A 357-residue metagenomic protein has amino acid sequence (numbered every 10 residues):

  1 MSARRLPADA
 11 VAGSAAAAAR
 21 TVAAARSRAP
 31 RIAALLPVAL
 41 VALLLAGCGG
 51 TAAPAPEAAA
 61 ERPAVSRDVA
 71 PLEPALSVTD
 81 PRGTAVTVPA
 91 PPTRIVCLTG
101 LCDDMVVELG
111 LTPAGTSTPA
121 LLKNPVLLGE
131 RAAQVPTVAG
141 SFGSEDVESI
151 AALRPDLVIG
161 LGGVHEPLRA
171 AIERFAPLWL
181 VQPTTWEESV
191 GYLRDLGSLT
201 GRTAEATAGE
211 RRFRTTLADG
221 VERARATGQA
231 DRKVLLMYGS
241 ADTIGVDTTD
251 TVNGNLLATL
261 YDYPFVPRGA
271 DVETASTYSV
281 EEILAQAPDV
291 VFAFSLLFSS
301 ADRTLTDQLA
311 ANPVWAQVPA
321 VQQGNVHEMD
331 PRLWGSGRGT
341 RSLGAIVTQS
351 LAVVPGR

Functional and structural regions predicted by a protein language model:
S2-D9, G13-S14, A18-L101, E205-L236 (+3 more regions): Bacterial Sec-exported substrate-binding components of ABC uptake systems
P81-G83, V138-V147, A270-S279: Short helix-initiation/N-cap motifs at beta->coil->alpha
R94, T99-S149, L153, L157: A short, structured surface patch at a secondary-structure boundary
V147, A151-G160, P177, I283 (+1 more regions): Proline-aspartate-enriched helix->loop->beta-strand connector
P167-A241, N325, R332-R357: Extracytoplasmic substrate-binding proteins
G245-S276: Alpha-helical, coiled-coil/dimerization segments enriched in small aliphatic residues
L256, E273-F298: Ligand-binding pocket segment of bilobal, Venus flytrap-like solute-binding proteins
V290-R357: Structured C-terminal subdomain patch of bacterial secreted/periplasmic proteins
